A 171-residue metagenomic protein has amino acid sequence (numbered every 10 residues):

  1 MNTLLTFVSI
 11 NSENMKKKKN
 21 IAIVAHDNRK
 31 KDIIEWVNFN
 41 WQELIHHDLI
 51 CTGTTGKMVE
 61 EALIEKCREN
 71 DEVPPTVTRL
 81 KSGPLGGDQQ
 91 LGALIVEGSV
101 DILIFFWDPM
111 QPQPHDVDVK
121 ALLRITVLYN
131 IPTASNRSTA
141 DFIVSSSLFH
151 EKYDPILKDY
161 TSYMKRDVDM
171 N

Functional and structural regions predicted by a protein language model:
T3-N11: Short, positively charged and aromatic/hydrophobic N-terminal segments
K31-L44: Histidine-anchored nucleotide/phosphate-binding helix
H46-V59: Short internal beta-strands
I50-T52, R79-K81, F105, T133-R137: General beta-strand structural signal in soluble alpha/beta enzymes
A62-L91: Active-site rim loops that border cofactor/substrate pockets in soluble metabolic enzymes
L85-R124: Mid-chain, well-packed structural core segment of small domains
V119-H150: Ser/Thr/Gly-rich flexible loops in soluble cytosolic domains mediating phosphotransfer, phosphorylation
S138-M170: Short, glycine-/small-residue-rich phosphate/pyrophosphate-handling segment
